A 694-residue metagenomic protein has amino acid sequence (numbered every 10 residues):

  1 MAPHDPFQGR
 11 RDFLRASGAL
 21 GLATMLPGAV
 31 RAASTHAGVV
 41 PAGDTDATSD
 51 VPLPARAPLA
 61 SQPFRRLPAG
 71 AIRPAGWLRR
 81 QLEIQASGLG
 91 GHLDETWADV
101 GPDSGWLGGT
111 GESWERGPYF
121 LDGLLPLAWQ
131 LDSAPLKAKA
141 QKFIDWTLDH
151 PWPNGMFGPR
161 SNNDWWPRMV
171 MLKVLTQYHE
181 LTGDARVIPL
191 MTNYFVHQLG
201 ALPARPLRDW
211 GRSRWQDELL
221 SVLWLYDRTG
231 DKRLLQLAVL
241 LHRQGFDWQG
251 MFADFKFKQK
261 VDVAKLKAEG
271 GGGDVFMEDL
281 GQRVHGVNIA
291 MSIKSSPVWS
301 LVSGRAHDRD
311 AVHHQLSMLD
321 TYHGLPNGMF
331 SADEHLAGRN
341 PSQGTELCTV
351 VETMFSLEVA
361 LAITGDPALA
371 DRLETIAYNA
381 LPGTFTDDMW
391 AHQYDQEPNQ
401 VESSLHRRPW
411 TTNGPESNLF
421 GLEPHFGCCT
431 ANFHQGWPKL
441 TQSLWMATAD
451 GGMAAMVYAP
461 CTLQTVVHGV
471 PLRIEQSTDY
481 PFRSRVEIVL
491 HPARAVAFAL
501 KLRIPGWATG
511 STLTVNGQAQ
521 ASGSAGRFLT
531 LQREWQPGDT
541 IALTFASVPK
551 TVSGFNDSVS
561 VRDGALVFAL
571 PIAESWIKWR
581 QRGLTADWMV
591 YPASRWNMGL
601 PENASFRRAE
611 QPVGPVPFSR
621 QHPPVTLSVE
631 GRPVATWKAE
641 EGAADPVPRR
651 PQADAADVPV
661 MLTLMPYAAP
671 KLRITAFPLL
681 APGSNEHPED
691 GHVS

Functional and structural regions predicted by a protein language model:
M1-G9, A19, A23-T24, A33-S34: N-terminal secretory signal peptides
G38-A134, R168-L181, Q216-R233, L237 (+3 more regions): Aromatic (Trp/Tyr) and acidic
G38-A47, V312, D371-N379, T384-V489 (+3 more regions): C-terminal beta-rich recognition modules with glycine/proline-rich loops and embedded aromatic residues
L107-T110, P118, L125-K256, K260-G270: Extended ligand-binding groove/face enriched in aromatic
W146, Q177, L316-L325, W507: Glycine-rich, acidic and aromatic/proline-enriched surface loops and short helix-turn segments that act as binding
H323-L336: Flexible glycine/proline-rich, aromatic-decorated loop/lid segments
L500-K501, L531-A546: C-terminal beta-strand-rich structural cap/linker in extracellular carbohydrate-active enzymes
A508-E534, T551-N556: Solvent-exposed beta-strand/loop surfaces of large extracellular or lumenal domains
